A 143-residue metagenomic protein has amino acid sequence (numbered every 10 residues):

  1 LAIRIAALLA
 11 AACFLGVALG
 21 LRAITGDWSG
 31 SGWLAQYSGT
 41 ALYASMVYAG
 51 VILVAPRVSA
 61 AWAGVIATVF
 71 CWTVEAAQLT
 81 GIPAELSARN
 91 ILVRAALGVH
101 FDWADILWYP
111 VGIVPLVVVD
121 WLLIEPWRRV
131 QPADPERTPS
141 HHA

Functional and structural regions predicted by a protein language model:
L1-Q131: Bulky hydrophobic segments
V130-A143: Short, intrinsically disordered terminal tails adjacent to the first/last structured region
